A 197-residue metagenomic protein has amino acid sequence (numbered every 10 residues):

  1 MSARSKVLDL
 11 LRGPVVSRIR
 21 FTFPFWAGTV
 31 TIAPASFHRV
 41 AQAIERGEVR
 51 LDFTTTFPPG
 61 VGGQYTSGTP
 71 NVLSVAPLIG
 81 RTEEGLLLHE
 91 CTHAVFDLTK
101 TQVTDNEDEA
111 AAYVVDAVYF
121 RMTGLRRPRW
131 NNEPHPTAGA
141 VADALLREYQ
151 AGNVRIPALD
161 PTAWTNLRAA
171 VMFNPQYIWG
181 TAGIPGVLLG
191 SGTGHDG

Functional and structural regions predicted by a protein language model:
M1-G13, I19-F21, V30, V95-F96 (+4 more regions): Charge-dense, intrinsically disordered terminal/linker segments
S2-V72, A76-G80: Auxiliary, metal-adjacent structural segments of Zn-dependent hydrolase domains
A3-R4, F37, A138, A142 (+2 more regions): Short amphipathic alpha-helical segments that mediate assembly, nucleic-acid/protein binding, or membrane association
P77-T82, L86, Q102-E107, H195: Soluble non-cytosolic domains of exported or imported proteins
G85-L98: Active-site recognition of the HExxH zinc-binding catalytic motif
K100, A142-A144: Flexible, surface-exposed loop/gating regions in the mature catalytic domains of secreted/periplasmic hydrolases
D105-A138: Post-HExxH zinc-binding segment in Zn-dependent metallohydrolases
R147-G197: Pan-zinc metallopeptidase signature
